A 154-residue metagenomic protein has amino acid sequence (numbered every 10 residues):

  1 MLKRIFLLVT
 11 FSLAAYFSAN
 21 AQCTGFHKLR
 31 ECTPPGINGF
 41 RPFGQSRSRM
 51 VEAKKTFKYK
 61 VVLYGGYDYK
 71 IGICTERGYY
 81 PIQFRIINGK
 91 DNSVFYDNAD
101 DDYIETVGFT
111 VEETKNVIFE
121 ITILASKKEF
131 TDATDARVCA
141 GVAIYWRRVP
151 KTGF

Functional and structural regions predicted by a protein language model:
M1-G25: Bacterial Sec-dependent N-terminal signal peptides
Q22-P34, E120-F154: C-terminal edge strands of extracellular/lumenal beta-sandwich accessory domains
C23-K55: Transition segment at domain starts
R49-V51, Y96-D101: Short beta-strand segments within Ig-like beta-sandwich modules, predominantly Fibronectin type-III
E52-T56, G66, T114: Solvent-exposed, conformationally flexible loop/turn segments
K58-L63, Y67-E76, I118-I121: Hydrophobic beta-strand segments within beta-rich accessory/binding domains
V61, D102-E113, L124: Beta-sandwich interaction modules
G78-S93: Short, surface-exposed beta-strand/strand-loop-strand elements in extracellular ectodomains
